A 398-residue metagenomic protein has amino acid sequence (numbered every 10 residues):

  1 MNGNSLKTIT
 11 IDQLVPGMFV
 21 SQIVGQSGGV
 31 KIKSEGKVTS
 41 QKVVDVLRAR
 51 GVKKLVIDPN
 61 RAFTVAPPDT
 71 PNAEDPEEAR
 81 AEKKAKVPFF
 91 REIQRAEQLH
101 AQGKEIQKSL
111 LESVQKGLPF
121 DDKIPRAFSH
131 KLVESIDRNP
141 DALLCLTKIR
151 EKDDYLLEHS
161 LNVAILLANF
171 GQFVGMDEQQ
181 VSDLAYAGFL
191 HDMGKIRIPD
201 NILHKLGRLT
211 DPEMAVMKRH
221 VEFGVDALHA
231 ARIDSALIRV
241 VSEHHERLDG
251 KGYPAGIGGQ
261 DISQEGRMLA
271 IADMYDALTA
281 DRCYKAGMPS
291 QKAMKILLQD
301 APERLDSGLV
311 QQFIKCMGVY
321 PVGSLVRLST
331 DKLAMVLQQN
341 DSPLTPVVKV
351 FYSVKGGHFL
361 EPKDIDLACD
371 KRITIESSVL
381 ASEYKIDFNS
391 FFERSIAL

Functional and structural regions predicted by a protein language model:
M1-F120, T374-L398: Membrane-cytosol interface segments
F90-L398: Histidine- and acidic-residue-rich, metal-dependent catalytic cores
